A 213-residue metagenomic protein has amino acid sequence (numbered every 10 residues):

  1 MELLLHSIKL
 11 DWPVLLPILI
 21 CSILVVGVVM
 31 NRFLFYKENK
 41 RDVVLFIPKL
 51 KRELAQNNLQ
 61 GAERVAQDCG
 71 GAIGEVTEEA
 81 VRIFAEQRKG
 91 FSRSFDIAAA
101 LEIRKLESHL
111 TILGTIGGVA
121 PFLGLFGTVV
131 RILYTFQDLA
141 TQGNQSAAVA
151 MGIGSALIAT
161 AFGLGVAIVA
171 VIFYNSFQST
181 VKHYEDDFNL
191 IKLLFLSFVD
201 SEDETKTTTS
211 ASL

Functional and structural regions predicted by a protein language model:
M1-L45: Hydrophobic membrane-targeting segments
K9, L19, S108-T111, T115-G118 (+2 more regions): Internal alpha-helical transmembrane segments of multi-pass membrane proteins, especially GPCRs
P13, G117-G118, G165: Hydrophobic alpha-helical transmembrane segments of integral membrane proteins, especially lipid-exposed positions
I18-V25, T128-R131, G165: Hydrophobic alpha-helical transmembrane segments of multi-pass integral membrane proteins
L34, N39-Q145, I172-L213: Predominantly long cytosolic amphipathic alpha-helical stalk/bundle segments
S155-I172: Hydrophobic alpha-helical transmembrane segments of polytopic membrane proteins
